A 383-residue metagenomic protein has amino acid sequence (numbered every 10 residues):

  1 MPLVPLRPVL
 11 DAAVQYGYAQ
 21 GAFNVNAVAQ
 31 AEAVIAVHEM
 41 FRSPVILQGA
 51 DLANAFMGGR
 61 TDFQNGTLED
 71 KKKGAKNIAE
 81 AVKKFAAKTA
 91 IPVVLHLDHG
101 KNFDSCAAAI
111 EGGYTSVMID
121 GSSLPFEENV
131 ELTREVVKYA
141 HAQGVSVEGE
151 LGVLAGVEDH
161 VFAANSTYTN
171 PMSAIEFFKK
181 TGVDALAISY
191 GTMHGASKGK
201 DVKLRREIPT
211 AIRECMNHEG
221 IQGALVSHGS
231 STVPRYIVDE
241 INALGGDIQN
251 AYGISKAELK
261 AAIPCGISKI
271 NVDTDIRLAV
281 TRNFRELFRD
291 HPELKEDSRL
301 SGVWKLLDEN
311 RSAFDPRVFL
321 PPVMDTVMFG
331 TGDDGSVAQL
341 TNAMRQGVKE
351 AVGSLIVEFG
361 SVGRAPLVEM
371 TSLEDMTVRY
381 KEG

Functional and structural regions predicted by a protein language model:
M1, Y18-N26, Q339, A343: A short N-terminal beta->alpha junction/helix N-cap motif
V4-Y16, V28-A90, G100-A224, R235 (+4 more regions): Alpha/beta enzyme core
Q20-N24, V94-H96, M118, L225-S227 (+2 more regions): Short catalytic-loop micro-motif centered on adjacent basic/acidic residues
F23-Q30, T274: Conserved phosphate/anionic-ligand binding catalytic regions in large, soluble enzymes, centered on
H99, G229, I267: Active-site metal-binding loops of divalent metal-dependent hydrolases
A257-G383: C-terminal alpha-helical cap/extension of soluble enzyme domains
